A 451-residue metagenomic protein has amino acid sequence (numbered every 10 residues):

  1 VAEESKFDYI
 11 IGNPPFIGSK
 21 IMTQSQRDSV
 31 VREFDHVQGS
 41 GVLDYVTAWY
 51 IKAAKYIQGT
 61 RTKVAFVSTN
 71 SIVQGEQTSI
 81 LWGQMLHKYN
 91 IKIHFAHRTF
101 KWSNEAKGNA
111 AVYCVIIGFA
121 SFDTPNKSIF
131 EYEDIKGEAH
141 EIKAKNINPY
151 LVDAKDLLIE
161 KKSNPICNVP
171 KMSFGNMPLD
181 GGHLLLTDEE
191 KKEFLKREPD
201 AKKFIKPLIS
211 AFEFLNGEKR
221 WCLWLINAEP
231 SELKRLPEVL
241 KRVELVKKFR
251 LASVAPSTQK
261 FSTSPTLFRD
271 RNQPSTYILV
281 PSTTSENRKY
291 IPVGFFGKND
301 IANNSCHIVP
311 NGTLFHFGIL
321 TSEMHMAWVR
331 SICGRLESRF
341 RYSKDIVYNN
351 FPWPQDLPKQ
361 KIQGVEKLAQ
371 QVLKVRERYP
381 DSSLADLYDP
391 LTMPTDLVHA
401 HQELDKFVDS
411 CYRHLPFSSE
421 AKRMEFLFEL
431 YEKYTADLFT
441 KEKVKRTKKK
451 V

Functional and structural regions predicted by a protein language model:
A2-P199, N216, P230-K234, G297-C306 (+2 more regions): Signature of N6-adenine DNA methyltransferases within the class I
S5-G12, Q26, K155-S305, S418-V451: Segments forming glycine/polar-rich beta-alpha architectures that bind adenosine-containing cofactors
G12, F16, S322-V329, R378: Glycine-rich, acidic and aromatic/proline-enriched surface loops and short helix-turn segments that act as binding
W49-I51, C333-S338, P390-D396: Active-site-adjacent structural elements in folded domains
Q84-K92, L240, L245-L251, N311 (+3 more regions): A short, contiguous, amphipathic alpha-helix enriched in charged residues
R98, S285-D300, G318, A327-S338: Short, ligand-facing micro-motifs at secondary-structure edges
E238-V246, Y348-V451: Non-catalytic DNA-recognition/assembly elements of restriction-modification systems
H307-N349, Q360-Q371: Basic, amphipathic alpha-helical recognition segments used for DNA target recognition
